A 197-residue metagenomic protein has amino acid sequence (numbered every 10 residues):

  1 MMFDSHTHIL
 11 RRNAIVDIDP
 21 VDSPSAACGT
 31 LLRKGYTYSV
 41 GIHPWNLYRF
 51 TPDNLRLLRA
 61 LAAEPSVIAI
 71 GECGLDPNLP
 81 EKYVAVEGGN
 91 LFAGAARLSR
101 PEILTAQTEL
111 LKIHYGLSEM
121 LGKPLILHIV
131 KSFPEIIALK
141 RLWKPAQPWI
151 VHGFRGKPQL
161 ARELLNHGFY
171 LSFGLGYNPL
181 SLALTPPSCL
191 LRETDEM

Functional and structural regions predicted by a protein language model:
M1-M197: Mid-domain alpha/beta scaffold segments of enzyme catalytic cores
